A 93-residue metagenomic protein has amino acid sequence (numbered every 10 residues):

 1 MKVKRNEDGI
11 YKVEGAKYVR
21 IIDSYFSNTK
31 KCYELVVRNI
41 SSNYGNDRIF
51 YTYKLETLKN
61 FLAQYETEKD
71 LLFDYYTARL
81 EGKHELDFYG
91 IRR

Functional and structural regions predicted by a protein language model:
M1-A16: Negatively charged, low-complexity tracts enriched in Asp/Glu with abundant Ser/Thr
G9, R20-I21, G90: Generic short N-terminal amphipathic or hydrophobic helices
I10, Y18, D47-Y51: Well-ordered beta-strand positions in beta-sheet-rich domains
G15-K17, E85-L86: Positively charged, low-complexity terminal tracts and the immediately adjacent first secondary-structure elements
K17-G45: Short aromatic-glycine-(Arg/Gly/Cys) micro-motifs in beta-strand/loop hairpins
I40-R93: Mixed-charge, Lys/Arg-enriched low-complexity segments
